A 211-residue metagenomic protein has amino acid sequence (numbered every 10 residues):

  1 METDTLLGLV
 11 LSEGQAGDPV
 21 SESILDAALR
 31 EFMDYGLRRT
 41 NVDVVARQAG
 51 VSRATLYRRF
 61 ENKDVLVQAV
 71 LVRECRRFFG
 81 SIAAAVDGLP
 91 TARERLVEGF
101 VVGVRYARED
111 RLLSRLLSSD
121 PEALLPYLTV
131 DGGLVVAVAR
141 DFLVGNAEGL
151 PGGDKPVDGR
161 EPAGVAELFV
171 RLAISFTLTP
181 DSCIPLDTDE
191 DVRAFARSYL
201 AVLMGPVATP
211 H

Functional and structural regions predicted by a protein language model:
M1-Q48, V65-Q68: Basic, helix-initiating cap at the start of DNA-binding domains
M1-V10, Y127-T129, G133, A137-V144 (+4 more regions): Intrinsic, short, N-terminal disordered tails of RNA polymerase sigma-factor systems
I24-F32, F78, I82, G103: Short hydrophobic clusters on alpha-helical segments that form packing/core surfaces in small helical domains
A49-F60: Short hydrophobic/aromatic patch on the recognition helix
A69, A83-E109: Hydrophobic alpha-helical connector segments
F79, R115, L124-K155, R160-E167: Amphipathic alpha-helical packing segments from all-alpha helical-bundle domains
V97, V101, G159-V170, I174: Short, well-structured alpha-helical segments
R105-E109, G145, E167-L186, Y199-P210: Amphipathic C-terminal alpha-helical segment
